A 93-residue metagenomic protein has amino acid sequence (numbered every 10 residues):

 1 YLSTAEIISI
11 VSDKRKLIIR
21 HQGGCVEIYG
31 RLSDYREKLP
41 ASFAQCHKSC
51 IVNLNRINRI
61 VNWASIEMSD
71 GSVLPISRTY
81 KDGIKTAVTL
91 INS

Functional and structural regions predicted by a protein language model:
Y1-I76: Conserved binding/recognition cores within well-folded domains
P75, D82-G83: C-terminal structural segments of small proteins and small subunits
G83-S93: C-terminal output/interaction extensions
